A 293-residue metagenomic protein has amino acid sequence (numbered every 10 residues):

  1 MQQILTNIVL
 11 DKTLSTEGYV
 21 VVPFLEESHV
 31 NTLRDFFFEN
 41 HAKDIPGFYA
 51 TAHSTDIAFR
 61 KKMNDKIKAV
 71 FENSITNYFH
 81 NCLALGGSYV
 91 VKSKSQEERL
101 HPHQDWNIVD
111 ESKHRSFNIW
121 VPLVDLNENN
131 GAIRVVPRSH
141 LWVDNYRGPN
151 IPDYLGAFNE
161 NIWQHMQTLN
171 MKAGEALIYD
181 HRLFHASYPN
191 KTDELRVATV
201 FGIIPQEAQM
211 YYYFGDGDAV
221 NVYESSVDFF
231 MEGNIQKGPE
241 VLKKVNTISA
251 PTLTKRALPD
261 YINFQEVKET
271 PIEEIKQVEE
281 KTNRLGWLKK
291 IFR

Functional and structural regions predicted by a protein language model:
M1-E111: Non-heme Fe(II)-dependent double-stranded beta-helix
I4, L183, Y188-R293: Non-heme Fe(II)/2-oxoglutarate
Y19, H114-N118, N130, W163-T168 (+1 more regions): Extracellular structured ligand-interaction cores
E26-H29, V90-K92, N107, L126-E128 (+3 more regions): Short, solvent-exposed loop/turn segments at secondary-structure junctions
L85-G87, E98-L100, R115-V121, G131 (+1 more regions): Generic beta-strand structural signal
H103-Q104, D153-I162, L195, F214-V220: Short, surface-exposed loop/helix-turn segments at secondary-structure junctions that function as lids/hinges flanking
E111-E128, F201-P205: Short, conserved beta-strand element in jelly-roll/cupin
E128-Y188: Double-stranded beta-helix
